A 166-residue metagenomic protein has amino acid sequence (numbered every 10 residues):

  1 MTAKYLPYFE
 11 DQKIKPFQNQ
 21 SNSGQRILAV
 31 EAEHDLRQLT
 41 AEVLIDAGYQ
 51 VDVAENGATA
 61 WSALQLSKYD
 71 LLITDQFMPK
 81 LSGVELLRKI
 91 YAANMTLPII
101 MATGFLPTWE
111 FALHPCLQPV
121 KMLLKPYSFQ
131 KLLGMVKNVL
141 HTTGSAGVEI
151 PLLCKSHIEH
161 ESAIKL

Functional and structural regions predicted by a protein language model:
M1-R26, Q130-L166: Non-catalytic signal-transmission and effector/linker regions of two-component phosphorelay proteins
Q38-D46: Charged docking surfaces used in two-component/phosphorelay signaling
G48-E55, A63: Short hydrophobic/Thr-rich beta-strand motif most characteristic of the beta2 strand and flanking loop of CheY-like
E55-T59, S82-E85: Acidic catalytic/metal-coordinating carboxylates
S67-I73: Active-site beta3 strand of CheY-like receiver
M78: Receiver (REC) domain active-site loop signature in two-component systems and cognate sites in sensor histidine kinases
E85, L106-L124, Q130-G134: Alpha4 helix (beta4-alpha4-beta5 surface) of REC/receiver domains from two-component response regulators
A102-T103: Hydrophobic/aromatic residues positioned on beta-strands within the core alpha/beta folds
